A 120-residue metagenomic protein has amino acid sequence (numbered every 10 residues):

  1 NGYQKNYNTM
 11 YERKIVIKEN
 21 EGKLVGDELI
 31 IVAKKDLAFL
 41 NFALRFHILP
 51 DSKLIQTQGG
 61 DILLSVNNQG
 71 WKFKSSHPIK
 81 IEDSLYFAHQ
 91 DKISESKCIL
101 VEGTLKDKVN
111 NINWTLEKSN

Functional and structural regions predicted by a protein language model:
N1-N120: CBM-like, beta-strand-rich accessory domains located in the C-terminal region of large, secreted polysaccharide-active
